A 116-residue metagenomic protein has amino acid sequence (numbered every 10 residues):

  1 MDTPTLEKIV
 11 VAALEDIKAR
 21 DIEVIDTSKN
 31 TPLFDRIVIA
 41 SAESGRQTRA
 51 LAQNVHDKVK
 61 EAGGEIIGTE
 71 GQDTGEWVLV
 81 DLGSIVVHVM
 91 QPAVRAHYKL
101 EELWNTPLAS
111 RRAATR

Functional and structural regions predicted by a protein language model:
M1-K29, E43-Q53, D57-A62, T69-Q72 (+2 more regions): Long, contiguous binding/interaction regions
V80-L82: Active-site beta-strand termini and strand-to-loop segments that position acidic
